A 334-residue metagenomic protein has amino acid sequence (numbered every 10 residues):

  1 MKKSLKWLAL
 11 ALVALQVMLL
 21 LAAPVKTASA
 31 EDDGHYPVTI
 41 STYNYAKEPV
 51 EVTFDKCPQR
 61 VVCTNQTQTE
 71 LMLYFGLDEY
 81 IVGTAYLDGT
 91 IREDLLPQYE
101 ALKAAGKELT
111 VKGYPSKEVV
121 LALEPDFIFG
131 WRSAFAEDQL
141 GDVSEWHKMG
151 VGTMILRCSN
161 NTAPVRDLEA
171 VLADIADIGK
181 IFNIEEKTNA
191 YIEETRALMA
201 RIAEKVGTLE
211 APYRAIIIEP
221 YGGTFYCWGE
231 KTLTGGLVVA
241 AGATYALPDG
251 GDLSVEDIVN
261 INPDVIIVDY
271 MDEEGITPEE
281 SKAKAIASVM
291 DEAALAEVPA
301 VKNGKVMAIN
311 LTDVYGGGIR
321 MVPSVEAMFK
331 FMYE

Functional and structural regions predicted by a protein language model:
M1-L12: Bacterial N-terminal signal peptides that target proteins for export
L5-K6, L21-L71, K180-I216, Y270 (+1 more regions): Bacterial Sec-exported substrate-binding components of ABC uptake systems
A11-L20: Bacterial N-terminal signal peptides
T53, P115-F127, G141, S254-N262: Short helices/loops that flank or line small-molecule/ion binding pockets
C63-L123, F127, W131-S133, A246 (+1 more regions): A short, structured surface patch at a secondary-structure boundary
G89, C227-D252: Alpha-helical, coiled-coil/dimerization segments enriched in small aliphatic residues
T90-R92, R132-V143, V151-D177, E210-L233: Extracytoplasmic ligand-binding site segments that recognize negatively charged/polar headgroups
V165-F182, N189, E193, V268-E334: Structured C-terminal subdomain patch of bacterial secreted/periplasmic proteins
